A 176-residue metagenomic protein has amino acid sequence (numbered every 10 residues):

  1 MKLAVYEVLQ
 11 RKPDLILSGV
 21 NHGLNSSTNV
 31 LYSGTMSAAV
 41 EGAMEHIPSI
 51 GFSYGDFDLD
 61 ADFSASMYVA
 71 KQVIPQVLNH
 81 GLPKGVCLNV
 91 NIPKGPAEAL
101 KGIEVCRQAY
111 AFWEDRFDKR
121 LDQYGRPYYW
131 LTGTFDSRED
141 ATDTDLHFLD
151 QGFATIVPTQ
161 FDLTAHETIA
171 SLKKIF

Functional and structural regions predicted by a protein language model:
L3-E7: Oxidoreductase and adenylate-handling cofactor-binding alpha/beta cores
V8-K12: Glycine-rich phosphate-binding loop signature in dinucleotide/nucleotide-binding domains
S18-N21, F52-S53, V90-P93, V157: Short beta-strand segments
L24-S33: Glycine/threonine-rich flexible loop motifs
A38-G42: Hydrophobic/aromatic ligand-binding patch that stacks against planar heteroaromatic rings of cofactors or nucleotides
A43-S66: Glycine-rich phosphate/pyrophosphate-binding loops and their adjacent beta-strand/loop elements at enzyme active sites
A65-F176: Electrostatically charged, flexible surface regions
